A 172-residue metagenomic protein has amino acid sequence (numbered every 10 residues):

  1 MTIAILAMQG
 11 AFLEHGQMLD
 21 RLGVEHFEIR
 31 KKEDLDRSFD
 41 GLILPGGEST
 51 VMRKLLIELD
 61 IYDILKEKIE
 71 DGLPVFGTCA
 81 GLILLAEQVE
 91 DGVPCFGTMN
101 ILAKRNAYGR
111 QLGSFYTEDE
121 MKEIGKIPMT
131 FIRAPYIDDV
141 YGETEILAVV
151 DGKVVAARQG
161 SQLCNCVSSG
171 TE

Functional and structural regions predicted by a protein language model:
M1-E58, D63-K68: N-terminal beta1-alpha1 cap of cysteine-dependent amidohydrolase-like domains
M1-T2, I124-I127, A157-L163: Beta-strand-turn-beta hairpins that frame and shape the catalytic cleft of phosphate-ester-processing enzymes
H26-E33, L147-A157: Beta-strand->loop->alpha-helix junctions that form or flank phosphate-binding loops in nucleotide-handling enzymes
H26-F27, V75, Q162: Hydrophobic anchor at the start of a short beta-strand that flanks the dinucleotide cofactor-binding loop
I43-P45, F131, C164-C166: Structural motif
E48-D119: Cysteine-nucleophile active-site neighborhood
E90-V155: Pocket-forming structural segment of enzyme catalytic cores
V149-E172: A glycine-centered loop/beta-turn motif at secondary-structure junctions
